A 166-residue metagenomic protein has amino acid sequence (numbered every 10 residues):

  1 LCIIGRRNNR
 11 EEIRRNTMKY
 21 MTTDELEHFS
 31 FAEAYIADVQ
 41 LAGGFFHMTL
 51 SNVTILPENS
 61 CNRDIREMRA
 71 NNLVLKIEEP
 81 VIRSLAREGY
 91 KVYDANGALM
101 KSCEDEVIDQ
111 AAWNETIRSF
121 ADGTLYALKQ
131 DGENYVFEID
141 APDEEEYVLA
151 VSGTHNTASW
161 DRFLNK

Functional and structural regions predicted by a protein language model:
L1-T17: Short, Lys/Arg-enriched N-terminal segments with co-localized hydrophobic residues within the first ~10-30 amino acids
M18-K166: Surface-exposed, interaction-prone regions used to assemble/regulate multi-protein complexes
